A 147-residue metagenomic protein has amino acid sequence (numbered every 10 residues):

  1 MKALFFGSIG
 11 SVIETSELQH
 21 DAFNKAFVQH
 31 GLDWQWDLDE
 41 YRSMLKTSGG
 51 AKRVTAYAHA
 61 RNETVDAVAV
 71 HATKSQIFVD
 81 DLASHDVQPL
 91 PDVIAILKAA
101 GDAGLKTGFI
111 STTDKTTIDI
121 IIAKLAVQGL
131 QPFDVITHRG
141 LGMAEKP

Functional and structural regions predicted by a protein language model:
M1, G104, F133-D134: Short, well-ordered alpha-helix to beta-strand connector turns
K2-P91: N-terminal helical cap/lid subdomain that shapes the substrate entry/recognition surface in HAD-like hydrolases
A26, Y57, A99, I121-K124: Residues within well-ordered alpha helices
H30, R61, A103, L125-Q128: Residues at alpha-helix termini
S43, R53-Y57, T107-I110, T137-L141: N-terminal-biased segments
D80-F109, D119: Short, acidic loop-to-helix structural element flanking the phosphoryl-transfer center in phosphate-processing enzymes
D114-P147: Substrate-recognition "cap/lid" segment bordering the active-site pocket of phosphatases
